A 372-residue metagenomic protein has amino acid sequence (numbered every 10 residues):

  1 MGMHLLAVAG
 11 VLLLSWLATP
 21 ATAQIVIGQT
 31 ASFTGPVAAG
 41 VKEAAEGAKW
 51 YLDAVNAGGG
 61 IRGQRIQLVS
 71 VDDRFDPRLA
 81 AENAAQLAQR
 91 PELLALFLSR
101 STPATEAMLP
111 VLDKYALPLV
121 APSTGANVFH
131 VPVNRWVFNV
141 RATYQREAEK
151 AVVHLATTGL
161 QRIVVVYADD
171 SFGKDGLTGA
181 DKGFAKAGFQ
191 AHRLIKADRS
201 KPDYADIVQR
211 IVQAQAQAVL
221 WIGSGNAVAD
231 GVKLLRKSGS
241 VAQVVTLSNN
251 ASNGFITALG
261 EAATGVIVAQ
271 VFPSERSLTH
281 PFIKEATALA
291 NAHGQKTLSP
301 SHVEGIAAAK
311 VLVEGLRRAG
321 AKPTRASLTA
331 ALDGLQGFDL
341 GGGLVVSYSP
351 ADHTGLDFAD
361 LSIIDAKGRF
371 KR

Functional and structural regions predicted by a protein language model:
A7-W16: Bacterial N-terminal signal peptides
T19-A23: Sec/Tat signal peptide C-region and signal peptidase I cleavage site
V26, A39-E46, G58-H130, D198-Y204 (+1 more regions): Beta-alpha junction/loop-to-helix N-cap segments that form part of ligand/metal-binding clefts
G28-K49, V71-R78, R100-S101, V166-K174 (+2 more regions): Extracytoplasmic "Venus flytrap"
A80, V140-R162, D175, P202-A205 (+5 more regions): Hydrophobic alpha-helical segments within soluble ligand-binding/sensing domains
E92-L194, V241-I267: Extracytoplasmic ligand/sensor domains, especially the bilobed periplasmic-binding protein
V232-G305, G368-K371: Extracellular/periplasmic periplasmic-binding protein-like sensory domains
A292-H302, V313-F370: Segments of small-molecule ligand-sensing domains
